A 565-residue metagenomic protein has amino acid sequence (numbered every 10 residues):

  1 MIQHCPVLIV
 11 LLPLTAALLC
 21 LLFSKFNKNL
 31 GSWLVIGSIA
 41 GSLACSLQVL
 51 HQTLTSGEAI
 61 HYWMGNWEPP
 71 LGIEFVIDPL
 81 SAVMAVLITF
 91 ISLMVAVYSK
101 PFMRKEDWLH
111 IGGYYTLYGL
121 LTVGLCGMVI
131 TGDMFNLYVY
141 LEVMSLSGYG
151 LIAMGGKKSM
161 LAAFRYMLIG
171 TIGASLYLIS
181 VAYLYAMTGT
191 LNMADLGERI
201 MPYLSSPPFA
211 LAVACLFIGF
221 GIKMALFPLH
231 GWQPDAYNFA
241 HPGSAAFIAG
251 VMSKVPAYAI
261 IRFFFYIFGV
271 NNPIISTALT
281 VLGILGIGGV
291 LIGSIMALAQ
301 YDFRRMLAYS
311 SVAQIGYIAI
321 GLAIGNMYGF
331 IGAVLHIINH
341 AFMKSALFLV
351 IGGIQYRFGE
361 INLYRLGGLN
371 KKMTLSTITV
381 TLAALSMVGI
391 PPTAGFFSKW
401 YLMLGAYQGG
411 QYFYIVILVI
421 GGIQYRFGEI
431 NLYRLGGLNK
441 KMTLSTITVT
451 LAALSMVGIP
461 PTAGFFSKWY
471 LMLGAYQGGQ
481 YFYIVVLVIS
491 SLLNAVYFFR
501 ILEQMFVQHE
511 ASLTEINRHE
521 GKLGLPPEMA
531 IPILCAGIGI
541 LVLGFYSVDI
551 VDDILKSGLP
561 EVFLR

Functional and structural regions predicted by a protein language model:
M1-V7, L18-T116, A194-E198, K556-E561: Transmembrane helix-loop-helix hairpins at membrane boundaries of multipass inner-membrane proteins
A17-N27, M94-E106, Y149-K158, A162 (+3 more regions): C-terminal ends of transmembrane helices
F26, G113-L120, G124-P208, I222 (+3 more regions): Alpha-helical multi-pass transmembrane bundles of energy-transducing inner-membrane proteins
G65-V83, E198-A212, S276-T280, Q408-F413 (+1 more regions): Short aromatic-rich membrane-water interface segments that cap or initiate transmembrane helices in multi-pass membrane
V76, C126-G132, T188, R262-A278 (+3 more regions): Helix-coil boundary and interhelical linker segments in multi-pass alpha-helical membrane proteins
A162, L216-V281, A308-Y309, A394: Short helix-boundary/re-entrant hairpin motifs in multi-pass inner-membrane proteins
F227, K344-F348, Q408-G409, F413-I417 (+3 more regions): Predominantly late transmembrane helices and immediately cytosolic-facing juxtamembrane segments
A240, M373, L432, N439-T446 (+1 more regions): Cytoplasmic/organellar membrane-interface segments at the starts of transmembrane helices in multi-pass inner-membrane
